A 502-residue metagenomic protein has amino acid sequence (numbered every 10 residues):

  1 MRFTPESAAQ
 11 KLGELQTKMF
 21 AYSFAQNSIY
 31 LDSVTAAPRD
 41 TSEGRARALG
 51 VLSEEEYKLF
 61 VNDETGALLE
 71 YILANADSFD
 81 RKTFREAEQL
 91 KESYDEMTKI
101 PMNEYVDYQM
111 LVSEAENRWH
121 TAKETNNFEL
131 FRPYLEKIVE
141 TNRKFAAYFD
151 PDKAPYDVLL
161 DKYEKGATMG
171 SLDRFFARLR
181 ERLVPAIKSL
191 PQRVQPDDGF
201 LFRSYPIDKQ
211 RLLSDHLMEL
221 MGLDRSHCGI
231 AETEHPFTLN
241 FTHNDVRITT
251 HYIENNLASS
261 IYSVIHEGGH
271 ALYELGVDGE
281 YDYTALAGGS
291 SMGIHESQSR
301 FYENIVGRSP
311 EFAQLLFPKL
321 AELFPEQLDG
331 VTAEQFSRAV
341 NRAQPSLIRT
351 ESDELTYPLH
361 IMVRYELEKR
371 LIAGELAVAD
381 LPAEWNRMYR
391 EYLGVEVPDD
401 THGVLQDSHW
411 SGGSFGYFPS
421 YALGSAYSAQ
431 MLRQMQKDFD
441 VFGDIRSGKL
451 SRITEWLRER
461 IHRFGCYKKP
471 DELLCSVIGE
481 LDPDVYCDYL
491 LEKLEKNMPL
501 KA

Functional and structural regions predicted by a protein language model:
M1-K165, C466-K469, L491-A502: A well-structured
R2-A8, N27, D40, G44 (+3 more regions): C-terminal, non-catalytic "cap/extension" segments appended to globular domains
L12, D150, H266, S299 (+3 more regions): Divalent metal-coordination and catalytic microenvironments
G44, E104-D107, Y134-K137, P206 (+12 more regions): Secondary-structure capping and boundary motifs in well-ordered enzyme cores
Y108-S259: Contiguous, non-catalytic segments that form substrate-binding/exosite surfaces or channel walls
T121-E129, G166, S189-D198, D278-A285 (+3 more regions): Inter-helical turn/loop segments and adjacent helix faces that build the functional surface of alpha-helical bundle
S259-D278, E296-R300: Active-site recognition of the HExxH zinc-binding catalytic motif
G288-D329: Post-HExxH zinc-binding segment in Zn-dependent metallohydrolases
